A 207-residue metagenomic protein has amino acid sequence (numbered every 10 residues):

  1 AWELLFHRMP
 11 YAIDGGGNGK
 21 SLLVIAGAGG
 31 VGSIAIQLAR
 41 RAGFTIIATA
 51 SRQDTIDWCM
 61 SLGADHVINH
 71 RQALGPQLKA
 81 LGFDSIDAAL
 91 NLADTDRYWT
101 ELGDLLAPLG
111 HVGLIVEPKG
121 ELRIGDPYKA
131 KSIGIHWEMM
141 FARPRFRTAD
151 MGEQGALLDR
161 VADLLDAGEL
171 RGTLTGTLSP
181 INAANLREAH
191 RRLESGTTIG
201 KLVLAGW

Functional and structural regions predicted by a protein language model:
A1-R41: Short internal alpha-helix immediately C-terminal to a glycine-rich phosphate-binding loop in Rossmann-like
N18, V24, R40-W99: Adenosine-nucleotide cofactor-binding segment
S21, G110-H111, G134: Short glycine-centered segments of the SAM/dcSAM-binding site in methyltransferase folds
R97-L105, R123-P127: A short acidic, amphipathic alpha-helical/loop segment
P108-L122: ADP-ribose/adenylate-binding Rossmann-like module
P127-T177: C-terminal substrate-binding/catalytic core of Rossmann-like NAD(P)-dependent dehydrogenases/reductases
D166-G176, R187-W207: C-terminal capping/lid region of NAD(P)-dependent oxidoreductase domains
